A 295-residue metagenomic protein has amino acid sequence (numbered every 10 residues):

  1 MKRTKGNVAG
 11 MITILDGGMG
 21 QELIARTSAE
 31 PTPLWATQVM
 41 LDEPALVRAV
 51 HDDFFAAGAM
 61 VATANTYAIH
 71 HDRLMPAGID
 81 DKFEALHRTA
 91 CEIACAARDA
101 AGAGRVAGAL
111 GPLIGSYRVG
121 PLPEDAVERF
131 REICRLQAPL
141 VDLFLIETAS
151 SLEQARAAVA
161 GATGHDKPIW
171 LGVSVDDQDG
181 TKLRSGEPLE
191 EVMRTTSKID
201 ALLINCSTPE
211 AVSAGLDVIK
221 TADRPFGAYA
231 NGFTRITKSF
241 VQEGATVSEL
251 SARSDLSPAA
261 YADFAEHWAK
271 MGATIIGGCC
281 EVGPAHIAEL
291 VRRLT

Functional and structural regions predicted by a protein language model:
M1-T295: Domain-level signal for soluble alpha/beta catalytic cores
